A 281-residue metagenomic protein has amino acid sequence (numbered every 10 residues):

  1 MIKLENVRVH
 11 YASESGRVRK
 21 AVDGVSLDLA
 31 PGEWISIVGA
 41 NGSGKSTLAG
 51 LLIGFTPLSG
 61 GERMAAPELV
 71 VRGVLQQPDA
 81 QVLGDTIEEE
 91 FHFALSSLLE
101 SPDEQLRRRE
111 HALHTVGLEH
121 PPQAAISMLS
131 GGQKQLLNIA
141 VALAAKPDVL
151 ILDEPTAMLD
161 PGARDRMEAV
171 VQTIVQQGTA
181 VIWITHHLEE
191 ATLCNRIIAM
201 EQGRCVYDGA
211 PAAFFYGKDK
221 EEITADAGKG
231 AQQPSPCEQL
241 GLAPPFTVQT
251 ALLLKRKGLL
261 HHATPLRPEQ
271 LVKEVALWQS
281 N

Functional and structural regions predicted by a protein language model:
M1-L4, V9-G24: A short, flexible loop at the N-terminus of ABC-type nucleotide-binding domains that lies
V38-A40: The feature captures the beta-strand-to-loop junction immediately N-terminal to the Walker
I53: Helix-to-loop junction immediately C-terminal to a conserved catalytic motif
D103-P121: Conserved ABC ATPase "signature" region
A125-L129, Q133: Conserved ABC ATPase signature
A142-L143: ABC ATPase C-loop
L150-E154: Catalytic Walker B motif of ABC-type/P-loop ATPase nucleotide-binding domains
